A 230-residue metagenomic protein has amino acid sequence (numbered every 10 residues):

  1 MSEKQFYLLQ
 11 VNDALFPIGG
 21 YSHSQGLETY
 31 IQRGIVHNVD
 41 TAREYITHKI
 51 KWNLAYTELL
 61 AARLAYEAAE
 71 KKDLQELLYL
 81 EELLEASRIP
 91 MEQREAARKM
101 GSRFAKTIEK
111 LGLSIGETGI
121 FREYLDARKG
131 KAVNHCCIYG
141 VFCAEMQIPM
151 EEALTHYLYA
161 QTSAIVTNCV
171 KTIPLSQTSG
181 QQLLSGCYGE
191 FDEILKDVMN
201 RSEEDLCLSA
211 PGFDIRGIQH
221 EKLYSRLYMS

Functional and structural regions predicted by a protein language model:
K4-K72: Glycine/small-residue-rich interface belts in oligomeric ring/scaffold proteins and their assembly partners
L8-P17, I46-W52, A86-Q93, R122-K129 (+1 more regions): A short glycine/serine-rich beta->alpha loop
P17-I18, S22, L54, E58-A61 (+9 more regions): Short, contiguous, pocket-lining structural segments that sit at or immediately flank catalytic/ligand-binding sites
Y30-D40, L111-T118, M146-A153, T172-S179: Inter-helical turn/loop segments and adjacent helix faces that build the functional surface of alpha-helical bundle
L59-L64, A68-C143: Internal, conserved structured core segments that host functional sites
L125-I173: A contiguous pocket-lining binding segment that forms or flanks enzyme active sites
A160-S230: C-terminal auxiliary extensions adjacent to catalytic cores
